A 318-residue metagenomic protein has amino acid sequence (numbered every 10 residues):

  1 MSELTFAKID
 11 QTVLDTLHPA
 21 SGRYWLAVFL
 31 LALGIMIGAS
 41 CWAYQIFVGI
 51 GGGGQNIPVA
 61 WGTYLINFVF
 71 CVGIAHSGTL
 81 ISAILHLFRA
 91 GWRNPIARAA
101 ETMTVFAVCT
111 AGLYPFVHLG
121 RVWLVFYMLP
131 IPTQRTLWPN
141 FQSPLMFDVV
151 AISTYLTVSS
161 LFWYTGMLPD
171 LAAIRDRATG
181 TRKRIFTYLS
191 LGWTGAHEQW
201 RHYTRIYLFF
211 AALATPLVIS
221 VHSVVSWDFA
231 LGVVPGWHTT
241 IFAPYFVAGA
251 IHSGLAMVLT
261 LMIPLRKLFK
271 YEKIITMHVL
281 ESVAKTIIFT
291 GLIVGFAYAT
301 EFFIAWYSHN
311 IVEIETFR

Functional and structural regions predicted by a protein language model:
M1-S77: N-terminal signal-anchor module of multipass membrane proteins
F6, D10, S77, V122-W123 (+3 more regions): Alpha-helix initiation and N-capping motif
D15-Y44, T133-L137, F141-R318: Long, contiguous internal "core" modules enriched in hydrophobic/ aromatic residues
C41-V48, R89-A97, F141: Class II aminoacyl-tRNA synthetase catalytic cores and aaRS-like
V59-W123: Membrane helical hairpin/interfacial module
P115, V125, Y298-E301: Charged/polar positions within long, soluble alpha-helices
L119-Q134: Functional transmembrane-helix hotspots
